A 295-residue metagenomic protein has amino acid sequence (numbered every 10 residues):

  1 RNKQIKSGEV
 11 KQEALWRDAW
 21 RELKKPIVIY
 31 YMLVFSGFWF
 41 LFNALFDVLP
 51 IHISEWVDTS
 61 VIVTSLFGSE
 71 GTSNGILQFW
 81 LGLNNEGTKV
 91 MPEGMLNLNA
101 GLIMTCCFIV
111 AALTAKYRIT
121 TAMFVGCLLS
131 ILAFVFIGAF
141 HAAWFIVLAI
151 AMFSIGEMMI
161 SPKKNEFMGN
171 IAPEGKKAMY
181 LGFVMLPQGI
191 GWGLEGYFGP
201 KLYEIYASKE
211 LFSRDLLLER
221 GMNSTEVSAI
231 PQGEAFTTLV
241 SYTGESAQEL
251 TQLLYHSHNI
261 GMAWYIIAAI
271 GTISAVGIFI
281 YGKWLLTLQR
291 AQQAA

Functional and structural regions predicted by a protein language model:
R1-F46, P50-S60, A263, A269-A295: Intracellular loop-helix junctions on the cytosolic face of multi-pass helical membrane proteins
D58-M104, A111, N259-Y265: Loop-to-transmembrane helix entry
T105-I119: Helix-to-loop junctions at the C-terminal end of transmembrane segments in multipass secondary transporters
A111, L128-H141: C-terminal ends and interior cores of transmembrane alpha-helices in multi-pass membrane transporters/permeases
A133, W144-I160: Hydrophobic core of transmembrane alpha-helices in multi-pass small-molecule transporters, especially MFS/SLC-type
M158-P173: Intracellular juxtamembrane helix-capping segments at the cytosolic ends of symmetry-related transmembrane helices
G175-A207: A late C-terminal transmembrane helix in Major Facilitator Superfamily
K201-T272: A membrane-interface helix-boundary motif in multi-pass transporters
